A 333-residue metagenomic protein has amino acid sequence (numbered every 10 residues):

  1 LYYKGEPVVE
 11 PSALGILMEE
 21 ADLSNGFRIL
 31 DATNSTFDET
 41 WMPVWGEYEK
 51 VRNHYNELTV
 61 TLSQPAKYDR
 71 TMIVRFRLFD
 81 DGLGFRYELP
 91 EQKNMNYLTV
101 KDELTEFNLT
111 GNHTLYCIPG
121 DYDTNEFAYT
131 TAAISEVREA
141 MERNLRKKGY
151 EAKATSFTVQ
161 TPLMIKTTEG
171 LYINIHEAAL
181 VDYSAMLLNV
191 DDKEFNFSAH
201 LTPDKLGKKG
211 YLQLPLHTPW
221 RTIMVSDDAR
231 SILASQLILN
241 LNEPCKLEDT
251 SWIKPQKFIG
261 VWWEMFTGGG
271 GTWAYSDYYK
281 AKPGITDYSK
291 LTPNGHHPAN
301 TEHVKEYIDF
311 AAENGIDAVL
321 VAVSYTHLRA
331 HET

Functional and structural regions predicted by a protein language model:
L1-E248: N-terminal accessory beta-strand-rich subdomains and adjacent acidic, glycine-rich linkers that precede catalytic cores
P119, G271-T272, V323: Short, solvent-exposed loop/turn and secondary-structure capping segments
L216-S231, Q236-E302, N314: An acidic-aromatic substrate-binding cleft motif
W262, V321-S324: Active-site-proximal beta-strand/loop segments in catalytic clefts of secreted hydrolases
H303-A322: Catalytic domains of carbohydrate-active enzymes, especially glycoside hydrolases
T326-T333: Conserved small/polar residues in nucleotide/adenosyl-binding loops
